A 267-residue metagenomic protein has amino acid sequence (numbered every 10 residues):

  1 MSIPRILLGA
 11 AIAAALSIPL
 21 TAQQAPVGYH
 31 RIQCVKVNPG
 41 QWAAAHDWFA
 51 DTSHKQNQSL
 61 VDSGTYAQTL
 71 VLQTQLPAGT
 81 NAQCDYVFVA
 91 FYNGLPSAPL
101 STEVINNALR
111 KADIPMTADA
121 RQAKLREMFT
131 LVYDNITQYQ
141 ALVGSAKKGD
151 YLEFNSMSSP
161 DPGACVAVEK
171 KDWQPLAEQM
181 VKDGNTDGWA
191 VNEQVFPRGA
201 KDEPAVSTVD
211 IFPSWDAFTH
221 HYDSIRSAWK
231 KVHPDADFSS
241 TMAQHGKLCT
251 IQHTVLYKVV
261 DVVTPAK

Functional and structural regions predicted by a protein language model:
M1-R5: Positively charged n-region of N-terminal signal peptides that target proteins for export
G9-S17: Bacterial N-terminal signal peptides
A22-A112, M116-K267: Short S/T/G/P-rich N-terminal loop/turn motif that feeds into the first structured element of a domain
